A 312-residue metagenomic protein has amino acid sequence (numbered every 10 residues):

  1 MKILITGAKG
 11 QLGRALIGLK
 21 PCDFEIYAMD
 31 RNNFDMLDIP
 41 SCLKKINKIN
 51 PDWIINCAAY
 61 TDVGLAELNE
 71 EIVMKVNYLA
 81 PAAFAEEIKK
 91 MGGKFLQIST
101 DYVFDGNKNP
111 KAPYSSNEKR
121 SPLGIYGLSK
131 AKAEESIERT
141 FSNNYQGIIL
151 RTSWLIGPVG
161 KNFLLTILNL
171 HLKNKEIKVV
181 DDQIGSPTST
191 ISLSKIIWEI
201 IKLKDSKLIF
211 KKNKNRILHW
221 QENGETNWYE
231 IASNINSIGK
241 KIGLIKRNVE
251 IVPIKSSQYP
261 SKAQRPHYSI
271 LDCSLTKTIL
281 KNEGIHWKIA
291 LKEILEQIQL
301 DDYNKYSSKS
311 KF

Functional and structural regions predicted by a protein language model:
I3-P21: N-terminal Rossmann NAD(P)H-binding glycine-rich loop of SDR-like oxidoreductase domains
T6, M29, I54-A58, F95-T100 (+2 more regions): SDR active-site strand-loop-helix element
C22-K44: Adenosine-cofactor binding site in Rossmann-like domains, unifying the SAM/SAH pocket of S-adenosylmethionine-dependent
I39-V76, K89: NAD(P)H-binding glycine-rich loop region in Rossmannoid oxidoreductase-like domains and their noncatalytic homologs
K75, L79-A83, K94, V103-L150 (+1 more regions): Catalytic helix-loop patch of NAD(P)-dependent Rossmann-fold dehydrogenases
E138-E199: NAD(P)-dependent short-chain dehydrogenase/reductase
I196, L203-S261, D302, Y306-S307 (+1 more regions): Mid/C-terminal beta-alpha module of Rossmann-like enzyme folds, strongest in SDR-family dehydrogenases/epimerases
I285-F312: Amphipathic terminal alpha-helices
